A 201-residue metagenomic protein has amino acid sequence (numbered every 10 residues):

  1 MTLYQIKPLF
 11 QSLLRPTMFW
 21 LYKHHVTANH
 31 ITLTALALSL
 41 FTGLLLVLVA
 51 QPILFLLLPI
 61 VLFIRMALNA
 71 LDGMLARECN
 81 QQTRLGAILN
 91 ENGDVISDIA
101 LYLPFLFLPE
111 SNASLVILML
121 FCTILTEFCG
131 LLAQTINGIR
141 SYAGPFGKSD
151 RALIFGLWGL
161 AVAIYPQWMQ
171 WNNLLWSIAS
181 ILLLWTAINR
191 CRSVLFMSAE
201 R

Functional and structural regions predicted by a protein language model:
M1-F63, A100-R201: Hydrophobic alpha-helical transmembrane segments
F55-A87: Glycine-rich active-site/cofactor-binding loop and its immediate structural neighborhood
M74-S114: Basic, amphipathic juxtamembrane/active-site segments that coordinate anionic phosphate or diphosphate groups
